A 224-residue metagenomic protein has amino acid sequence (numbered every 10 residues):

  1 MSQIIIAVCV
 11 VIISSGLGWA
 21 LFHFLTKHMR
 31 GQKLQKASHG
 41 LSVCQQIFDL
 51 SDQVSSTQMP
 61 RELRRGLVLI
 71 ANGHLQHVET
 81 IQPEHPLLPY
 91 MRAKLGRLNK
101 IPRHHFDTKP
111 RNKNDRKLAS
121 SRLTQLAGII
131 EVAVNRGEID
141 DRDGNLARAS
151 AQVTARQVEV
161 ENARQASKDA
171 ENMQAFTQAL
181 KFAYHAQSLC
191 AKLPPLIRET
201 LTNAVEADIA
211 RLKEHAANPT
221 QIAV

Functional and structural regions predicted by a protein language model:
M1-G40: N-terminal signal-anchor transmembrane alpha helix of single-pass membrane proteins, serving as the membrane-anchoring
C9, S15, W19, N114-A147 (+1 more regions): Short, charge-rich, low-complexity alpha-helical interaction segments
K27-H39, H105-F106, D143-R164: TPR-adjacent "capping" and linker segments in tetratricopeptide-repeat scaffold/adaptor proteins
L34-A37, T57-R64, V68, R116 (+2 more regions): TPR-repeat structural position
G40-V43, I47, A163, A183: TPR repeat positional signature
D49-R103, E131-Q152, F182-L212: Short, charge-rich amphipathic alpha-helical segments embedded in non-transmembrane helical bundles/solenoids
L126, F176-L180, A186: Solenoid-repeat scaffolds in large eukaryotic assemblies
